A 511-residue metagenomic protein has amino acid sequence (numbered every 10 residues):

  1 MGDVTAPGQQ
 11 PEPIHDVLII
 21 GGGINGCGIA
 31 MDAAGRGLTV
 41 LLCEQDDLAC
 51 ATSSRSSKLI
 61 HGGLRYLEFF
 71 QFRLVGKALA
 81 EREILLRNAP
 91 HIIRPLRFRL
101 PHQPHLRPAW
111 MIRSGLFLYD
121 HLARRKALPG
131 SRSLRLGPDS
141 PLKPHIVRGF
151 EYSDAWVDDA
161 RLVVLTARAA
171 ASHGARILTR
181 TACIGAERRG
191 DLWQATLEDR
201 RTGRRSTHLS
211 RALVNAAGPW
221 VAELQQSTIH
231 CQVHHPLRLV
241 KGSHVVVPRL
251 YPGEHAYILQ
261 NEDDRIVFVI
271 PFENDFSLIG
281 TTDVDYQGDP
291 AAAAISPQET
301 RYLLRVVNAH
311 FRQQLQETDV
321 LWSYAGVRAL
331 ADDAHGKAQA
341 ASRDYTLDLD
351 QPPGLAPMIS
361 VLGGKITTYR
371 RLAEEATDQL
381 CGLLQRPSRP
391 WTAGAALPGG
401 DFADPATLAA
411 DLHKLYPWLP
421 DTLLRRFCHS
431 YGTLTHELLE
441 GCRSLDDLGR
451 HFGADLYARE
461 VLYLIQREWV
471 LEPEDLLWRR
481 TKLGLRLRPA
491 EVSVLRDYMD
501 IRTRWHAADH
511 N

Functional and structural regions predicted by a protein language model:
M1-V17, D32-R36: Extreme N-terminal leader/targeting segments of oxidoreductases
I20, H208-G218: Short hydrophobic core segments
G22-G23, Q45: Glycine-rich Rossmann-fold phosphate-binding loop(s) that bind the pyrophosphate of adenine dinucleotide cofactors
A34-S54: Glycine-rich FAD pyrophosphate-binding loop
K58-D139: Dinucleotide-binding Rossmann-like beta1-alpha1 core, especially the glycine-rich loop that anchors the ADP
F150-T207, R211: Helical element adjacent to the flavin cofactor pocket in flavoenzyme catalytic cores
S153, D159-R161, A169, I229 (+7 more regions): C-terminal catalytic lobe of FAD-dependent flavoproteins
N215-H230: Flavin (primarily FAD) binding-site architecture
